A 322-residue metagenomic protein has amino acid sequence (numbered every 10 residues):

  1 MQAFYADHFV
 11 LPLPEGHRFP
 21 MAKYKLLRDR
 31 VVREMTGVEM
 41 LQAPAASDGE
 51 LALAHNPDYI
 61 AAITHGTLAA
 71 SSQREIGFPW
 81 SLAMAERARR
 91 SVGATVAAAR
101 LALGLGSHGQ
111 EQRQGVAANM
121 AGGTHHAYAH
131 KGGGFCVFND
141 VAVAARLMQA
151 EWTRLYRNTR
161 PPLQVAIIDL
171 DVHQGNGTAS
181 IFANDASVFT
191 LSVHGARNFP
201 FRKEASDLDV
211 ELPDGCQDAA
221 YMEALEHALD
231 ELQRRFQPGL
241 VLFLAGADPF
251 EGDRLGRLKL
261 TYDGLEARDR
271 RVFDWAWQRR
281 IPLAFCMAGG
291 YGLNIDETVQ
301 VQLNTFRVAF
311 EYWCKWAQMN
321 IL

Functional and structural regions predicted by a protein language model:
M1-A46: N-terminal low-complexity, Ser/Thr- and acidic-residue-enriched intrinsically disordered segments
D7-F9, P57, G123-T124, H194: Short, flexible active-site-adjacent loop segments at beta-strand->alpha-helix junctions, enriched in small/polar
H8-L13, A45-G49, S71-M84: Glycine-/proline-rich flexible loop or hinge segments
V31, A54, I63-T64, A99-G109: Hydrophobic residues in alpha-helical segments
V38-D48, A284-L293: Acidic carboxylate-rich catalytic motifs and surrounding loops in phosphoryl-/glycosyl-chemistry enzymes
A46-L68: Charged, often glycine-rich, active-site loop that binds/positions anionic groups
A70-L322: A general "terminal functional-core" signal
